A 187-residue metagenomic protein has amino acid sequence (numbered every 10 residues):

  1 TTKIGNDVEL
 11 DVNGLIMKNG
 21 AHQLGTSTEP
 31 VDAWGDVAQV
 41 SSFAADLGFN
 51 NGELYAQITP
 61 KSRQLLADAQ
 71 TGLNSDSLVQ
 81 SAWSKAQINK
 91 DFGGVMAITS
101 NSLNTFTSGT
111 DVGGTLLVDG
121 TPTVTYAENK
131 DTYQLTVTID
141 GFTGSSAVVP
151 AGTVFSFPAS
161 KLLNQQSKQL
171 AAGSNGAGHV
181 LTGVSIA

Functional and structural regions predicted by a protein language model:
T1-Q64, L73, A82-N101, A151 (+1 more regions): Long, contiguous amphipathic alpha-helices that act as assembly "spine/axial" helices in icosahedral shell and virion
L65-A187: Autoprocessing Asn-cyclization modules and mimics
